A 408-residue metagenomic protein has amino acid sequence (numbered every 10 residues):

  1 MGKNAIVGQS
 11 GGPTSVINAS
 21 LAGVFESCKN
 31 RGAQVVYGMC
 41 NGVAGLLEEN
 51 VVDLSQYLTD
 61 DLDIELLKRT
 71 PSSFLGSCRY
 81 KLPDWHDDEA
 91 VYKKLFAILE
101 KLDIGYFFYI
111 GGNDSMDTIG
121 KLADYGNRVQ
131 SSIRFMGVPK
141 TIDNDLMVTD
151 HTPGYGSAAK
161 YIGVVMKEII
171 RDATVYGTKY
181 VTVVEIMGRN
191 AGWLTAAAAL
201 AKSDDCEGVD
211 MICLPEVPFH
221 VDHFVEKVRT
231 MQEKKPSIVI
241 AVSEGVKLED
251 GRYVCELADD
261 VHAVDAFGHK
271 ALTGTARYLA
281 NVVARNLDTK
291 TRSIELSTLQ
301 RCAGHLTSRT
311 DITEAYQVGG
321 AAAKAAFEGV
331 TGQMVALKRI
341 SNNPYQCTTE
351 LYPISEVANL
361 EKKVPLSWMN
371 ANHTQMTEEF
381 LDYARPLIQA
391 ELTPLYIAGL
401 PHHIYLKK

Functional and structural regions predicted by a protein language model:
M1-V52: N-terminal phosphate-binding or glycine-rich loops at protein starts, especially the Walker A/P-loop of NTPases
N4-G12, S73-R79, G105-G111, G137 (+2 more regions): Short glycine-rich or small-residue beta-strand-to-loop segments that form or flank ligand, phosphate, metal/Fe-S
S10-G12, M39-G45, R79-Y80, G112-N113 (+5 more regions): Short, ordered loop/turn segments at secondary-structure junctions
T14-V24, L46-L47, V91-K93, N113-K121 (+5 more regions): Short glycine/serine/threonine-rich phosphate/pyrophosphate-binding segments that cradle anionic phosphate groups
V36, I98, Y106-G111, D117-S132 (+1 more regions): Accessory alpha-helical/coil subdomains and C-terminal extensions that flank or cap enzyme catalytic cores
E49-G105, D114, P153-Y155, K167: Glycine-rich oxoanion-binding loops at beta->alpha junctions
C255-K408: C-terminal non-catalytic interaction/assembly regions of soluble proteins
